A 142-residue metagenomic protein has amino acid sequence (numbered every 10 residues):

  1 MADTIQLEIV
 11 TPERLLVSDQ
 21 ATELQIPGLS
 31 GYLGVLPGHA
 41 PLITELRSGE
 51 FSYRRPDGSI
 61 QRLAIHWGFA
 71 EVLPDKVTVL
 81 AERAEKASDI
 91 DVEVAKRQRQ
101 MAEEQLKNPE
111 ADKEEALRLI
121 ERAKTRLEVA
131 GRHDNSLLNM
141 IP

Functional and structural regions predicted by a protein language model:
Q6-K96: Compact, glycine-rich, soluble single-domain proteins
T78, A84-P142: Acidic/glycine-rich phosphate/pyrophosphate-binding loops and surrounding catalytic core that coordinate Mg2+
